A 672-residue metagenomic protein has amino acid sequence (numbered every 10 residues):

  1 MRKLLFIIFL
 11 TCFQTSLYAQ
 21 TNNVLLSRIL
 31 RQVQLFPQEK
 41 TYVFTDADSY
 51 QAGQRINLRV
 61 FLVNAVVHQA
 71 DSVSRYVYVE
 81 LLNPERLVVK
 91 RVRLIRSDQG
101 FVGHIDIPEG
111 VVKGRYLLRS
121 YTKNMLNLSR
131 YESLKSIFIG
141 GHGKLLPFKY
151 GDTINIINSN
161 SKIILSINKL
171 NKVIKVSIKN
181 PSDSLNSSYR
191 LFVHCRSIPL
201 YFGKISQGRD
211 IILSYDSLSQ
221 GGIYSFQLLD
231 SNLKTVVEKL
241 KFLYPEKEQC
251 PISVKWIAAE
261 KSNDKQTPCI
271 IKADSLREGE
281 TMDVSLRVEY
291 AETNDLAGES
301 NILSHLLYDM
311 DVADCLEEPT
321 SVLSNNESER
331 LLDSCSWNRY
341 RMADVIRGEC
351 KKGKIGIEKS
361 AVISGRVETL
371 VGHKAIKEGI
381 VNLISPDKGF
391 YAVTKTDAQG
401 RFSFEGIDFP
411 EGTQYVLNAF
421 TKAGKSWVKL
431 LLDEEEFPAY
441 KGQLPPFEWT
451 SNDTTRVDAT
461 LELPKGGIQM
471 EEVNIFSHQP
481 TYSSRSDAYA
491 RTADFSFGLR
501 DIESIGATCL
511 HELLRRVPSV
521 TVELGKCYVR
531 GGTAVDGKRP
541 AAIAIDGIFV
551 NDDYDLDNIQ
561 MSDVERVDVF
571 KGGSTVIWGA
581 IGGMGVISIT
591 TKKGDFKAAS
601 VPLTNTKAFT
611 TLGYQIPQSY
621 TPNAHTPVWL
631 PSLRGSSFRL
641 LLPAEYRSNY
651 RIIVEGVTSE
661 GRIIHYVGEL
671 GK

Functional and structural regions predicted by a protein language model:
E39-V67, K144-K149, K169-K179, F226-Q227 (+3 more regions): Beta-strand-rich structural segments
Y78-V89, F192-L200, V288-T293, G379-V393 (+2 more regions): Short amphipathic beta-strand segments in non-cytosolic proteins
V92-R96, K204-I205, F390-Q399, P627-G635: Short, acidic Ser/Thr/Gly-rich low-complexity loop/linker segments typical of extracellular and cell-surface proteins
M125-D152, I156-K162, E238-L243, R277-K354 (+2 more regions): Acidic glycine/proline-rich low-complexity segments
L444-R500, F596-S600: Short, acidic, small-residue-rich periplasmic hinge/interaction motif at the N-terminus of Gram-negative outer-membrane
Y489-R515, V529-G532, I548-V550, K593: Short, polar/charged loop or turn motifs at beta-strand boundaries
L513-L514, R566-D568, I587-I589: Non-catalytic regulatory/gating segments with a bias toward low-complexity or hydrophobic composition
K526-K571, K593, K597-P602, V654: Periplasmic plug
